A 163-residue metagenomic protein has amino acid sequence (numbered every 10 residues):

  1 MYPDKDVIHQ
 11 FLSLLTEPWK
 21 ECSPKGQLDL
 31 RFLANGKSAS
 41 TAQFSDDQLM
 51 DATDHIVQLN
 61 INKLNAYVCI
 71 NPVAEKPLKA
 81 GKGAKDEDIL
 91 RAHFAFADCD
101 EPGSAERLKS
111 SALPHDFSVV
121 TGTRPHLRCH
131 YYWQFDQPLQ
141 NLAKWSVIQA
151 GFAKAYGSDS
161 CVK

Functional and structural regions predicted by a protein language model:
M1-C129, W133-V147: Signature for HUH/AEP ssDNA processing cores
A150-K163: Flexible helix-coil linker/hinge segments at domain or subdomain boundaries
